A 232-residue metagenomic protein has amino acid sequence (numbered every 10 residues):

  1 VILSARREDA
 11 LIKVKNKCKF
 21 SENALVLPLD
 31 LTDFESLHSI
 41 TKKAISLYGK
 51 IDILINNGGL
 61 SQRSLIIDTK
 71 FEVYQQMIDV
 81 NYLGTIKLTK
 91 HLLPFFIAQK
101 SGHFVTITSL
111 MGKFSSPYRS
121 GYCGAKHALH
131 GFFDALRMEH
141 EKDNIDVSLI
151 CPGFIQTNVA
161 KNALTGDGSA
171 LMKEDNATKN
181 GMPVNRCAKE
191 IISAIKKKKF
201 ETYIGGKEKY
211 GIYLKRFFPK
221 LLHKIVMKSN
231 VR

Functional and structural regions predicted by a protein language model:
V1-K13: Conserved glycine-rich Rossmann-like NAD(P)H-binding loop of the short-chain dehydrogenase/reductase
L29-S39, F71: The beta1-alpha1 cofactor-binding region of Rossmann-like NAD(H)/NADP(H)-dependent oxidoreductases
L65-I66, K70-I78: Substrate-binding pocket helix/loop in short-chain dehydrogenase/reductase
T89, A125: Active-site helix of classical SDR
S109: Residue(s) in the substrate-gating loop at a strand-loop-helix junction that position the organic substrate next
F114, A135-D146: Active-site-adjacent segment of SDR/Rossmann-fold oxidoreductases
K142-G206: SDR active-site lid
